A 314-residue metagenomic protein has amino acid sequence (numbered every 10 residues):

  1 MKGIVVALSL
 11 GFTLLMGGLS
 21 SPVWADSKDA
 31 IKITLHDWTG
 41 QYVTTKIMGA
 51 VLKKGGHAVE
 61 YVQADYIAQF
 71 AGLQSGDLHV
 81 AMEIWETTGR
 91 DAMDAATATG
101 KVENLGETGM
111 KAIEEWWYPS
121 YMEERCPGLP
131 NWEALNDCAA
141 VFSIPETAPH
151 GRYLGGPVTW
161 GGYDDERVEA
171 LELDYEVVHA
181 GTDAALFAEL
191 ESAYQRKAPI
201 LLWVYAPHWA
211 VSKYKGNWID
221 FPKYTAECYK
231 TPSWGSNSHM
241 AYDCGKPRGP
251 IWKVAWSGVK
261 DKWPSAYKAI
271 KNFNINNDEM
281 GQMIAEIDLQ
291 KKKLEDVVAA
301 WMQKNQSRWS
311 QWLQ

Functional and structural regions predicted by a protein language model:
D26-G40, H57-V62, H150-L154, I270: Short, well-ordered beta-strand elements
H36-T39, H57-Q74, V178-E189: Short helix-initiation/N-cap motifs at beta->coil->alpha
T45, A64-G100, E189, W209-Y214: Pocket-flanking alpha-helical
M48-G55, D137-V178, Q303: Ligand-binding cleft/hinge of the Venus flytrap
L78-M82, L154-K230: Ligand-binding pocket segment of bilobal, Venus flytrap-like solute-binding proteins
K101-Y153: A conserved helix-loop-strand patch within extracytoplasmic ligand-binding domains of the periplasmic binding
E114-R125, G249-K262, E286: A bilobed periplasmic-binding-protein/Venus flytrap-type ligand-binding module shared by bacterial periplasmic
A210-A269, F273: C-terminal lobe and pocket-closing loops of periplasmic/extracytoplasmic Venus-flytrap solute-binding proteins
